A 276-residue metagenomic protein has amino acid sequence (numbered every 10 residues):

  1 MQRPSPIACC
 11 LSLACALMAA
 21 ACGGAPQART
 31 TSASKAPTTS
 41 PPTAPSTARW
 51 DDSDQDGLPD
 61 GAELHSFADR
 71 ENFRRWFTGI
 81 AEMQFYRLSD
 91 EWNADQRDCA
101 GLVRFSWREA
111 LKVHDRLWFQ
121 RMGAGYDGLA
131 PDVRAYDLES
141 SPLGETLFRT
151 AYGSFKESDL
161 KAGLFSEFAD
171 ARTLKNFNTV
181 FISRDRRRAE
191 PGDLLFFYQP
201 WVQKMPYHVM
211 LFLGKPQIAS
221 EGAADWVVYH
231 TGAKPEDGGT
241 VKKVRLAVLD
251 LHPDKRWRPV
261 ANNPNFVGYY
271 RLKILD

Functional and structural regions predicted by a protein language model:
M1-L11: Bacterial N-terminal signal peptides that target proteins for export
A20-A21: C-terminal motif of bacterial Sec signal peptides marking the signal peptidase cleavage site
P26-T43: Short, low-complexity, disordered segments immediately C-terminal to signal peptides in bacterial exported proteins
P41-F165: N-terminal capping segments
G128-E236: ...with weaker cross-activation on analogous glycine-rich loops/strands in unrelated enzymes
A223-D276: Low-complexity, Gly/Ser/Thr/Pro-rich intrinsically disordered linker/tail segments
